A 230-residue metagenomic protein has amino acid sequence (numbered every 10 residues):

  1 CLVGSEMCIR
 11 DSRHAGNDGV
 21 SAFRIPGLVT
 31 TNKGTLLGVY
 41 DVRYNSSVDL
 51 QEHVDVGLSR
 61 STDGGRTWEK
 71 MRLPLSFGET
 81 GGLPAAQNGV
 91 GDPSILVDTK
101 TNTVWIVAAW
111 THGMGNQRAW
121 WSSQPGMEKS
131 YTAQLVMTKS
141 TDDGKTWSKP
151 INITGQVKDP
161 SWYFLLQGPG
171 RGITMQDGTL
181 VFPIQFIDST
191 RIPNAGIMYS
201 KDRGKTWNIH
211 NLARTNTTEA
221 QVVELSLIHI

Functional and structural regions predicted by a protein language model:
C1-I9, I228-H229: Single conserved hydrophobic/aromatic residue that forms the stacking wall/gate of nucleotide- or nucleobase-binding
S5, S59-P74, T138-T154, M198-I209: Asp-box/BNR beta-propeller loop motif
G16-S46: Beta-strand-rich domains and repeat architectures in extracellular enzymes and scaffolds, especially beta-propellers
N17-G19, A85-A86, W162-Y163, L212-T215: Surface loop/turn motifs at the tips and blade-to-blade linkers of beta-strand repeat domains
G34-G38, T101-I106, G178-F182, L227: Entry beta-strands of beta-propeller and related beta-repeat scaffolds
R43-S47, T111-G115, I187-T190: Short glycine/acidic-enriched loop and turn motifs that connect beta-strands
Q51-S59, G64-T103: Blade-loop segments of beta-propeller domains
V90-S94, V107-R171: Asp-box/WD-like beta-propeller blade repeats and closely related beta-sheet repeat scaffolds
